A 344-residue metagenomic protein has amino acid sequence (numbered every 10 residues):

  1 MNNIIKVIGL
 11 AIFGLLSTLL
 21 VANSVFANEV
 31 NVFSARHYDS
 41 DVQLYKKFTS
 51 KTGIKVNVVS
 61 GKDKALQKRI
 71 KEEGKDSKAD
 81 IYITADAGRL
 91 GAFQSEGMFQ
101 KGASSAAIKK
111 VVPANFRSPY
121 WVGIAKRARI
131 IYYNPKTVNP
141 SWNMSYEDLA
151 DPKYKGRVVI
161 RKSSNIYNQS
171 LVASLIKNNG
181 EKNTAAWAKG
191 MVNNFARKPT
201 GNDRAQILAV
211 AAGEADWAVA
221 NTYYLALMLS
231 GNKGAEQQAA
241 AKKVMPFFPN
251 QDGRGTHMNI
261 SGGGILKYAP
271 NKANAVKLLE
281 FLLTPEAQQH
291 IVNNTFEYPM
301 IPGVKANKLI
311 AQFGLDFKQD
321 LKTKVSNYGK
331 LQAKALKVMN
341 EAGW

Functional and structural regions predicted by a protein language model:
A27-A92: Early extracytoplasmic/lumenal segment of secretory-pathway proteins
F33-R36, Y133-P135, K155-N179, V192-F195 (+1 more regions): Short beta-strand->loop
S77-Y82, Q100-I131, E147, R157-I160: A structural signal for short loop-to-beta-strand junctions that line the ligand-binding cleft of periplasmic/secreted
A87-M98, F116-M144, V172-A173, M258-G264: Periplasmic solute-binding protein
F99-A106, Y120-V122, E147, A235-H257 (+1 more regions): Short beta-strand->loop
S174, N179-P249: Ligand-binding pocket segment of bilobal, Venus flytrap-like solute-binding proteins
N183, E297-W344: An extracytoplasmic/periplasmic, membrane-proximal ligand-sensing/linker region
S261-D320: Mature extracytoplasmic/periplasmic domains
